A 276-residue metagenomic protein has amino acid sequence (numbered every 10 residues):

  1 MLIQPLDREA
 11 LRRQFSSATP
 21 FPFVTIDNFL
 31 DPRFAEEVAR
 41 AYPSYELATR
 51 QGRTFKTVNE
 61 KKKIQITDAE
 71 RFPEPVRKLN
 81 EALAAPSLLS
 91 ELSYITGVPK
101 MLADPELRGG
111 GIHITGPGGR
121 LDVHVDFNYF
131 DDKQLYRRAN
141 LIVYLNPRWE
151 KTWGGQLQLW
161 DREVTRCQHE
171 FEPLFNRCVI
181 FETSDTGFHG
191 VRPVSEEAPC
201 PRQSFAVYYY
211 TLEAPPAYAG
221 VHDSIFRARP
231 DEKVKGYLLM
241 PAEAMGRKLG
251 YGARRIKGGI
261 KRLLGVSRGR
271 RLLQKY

Functional and structural regions predicted by a protein language model:
I3-L6, R12-I95: Non-heme Fe(II)/2-oxoglutarate
Q4, D31, F72, V76 (+8 more regions): A structural signal for well-ordered alpha-helical scaffolds and beta->alpha junctions
T25, L102-P105, G111, I180-F181 (+1 more regions): A structural signal for short, well-ordered beta-strand segments and their strand-loop junctions that often border
L30, F34, P43-E46, A84 (+6 more regions): Hydrophobic/aromatic-lined pockets within catalytic cores
R40-P43, R71, N80-R137, N146: Non-heme Fe(II) oxygenase catalytic core, chiefly the N-lobe of the double-stranded beta-helix
N128-R137, P147-Y276: Catalytic core of Fe(II)/2-oxoglutarate
N140-I142: Eukaryotic charged/polar low-complexity linker/IDR segments
